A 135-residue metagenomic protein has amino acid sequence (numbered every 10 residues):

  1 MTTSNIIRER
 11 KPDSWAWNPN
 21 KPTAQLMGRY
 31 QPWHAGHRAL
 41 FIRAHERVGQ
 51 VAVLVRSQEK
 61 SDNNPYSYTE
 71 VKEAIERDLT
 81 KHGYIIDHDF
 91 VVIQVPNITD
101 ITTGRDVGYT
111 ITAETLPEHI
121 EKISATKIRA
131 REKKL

Functional and structural regions predicted by a protein language model:
M1-L135: Nucleotidyltransferase catalytic core that binds NTPs
